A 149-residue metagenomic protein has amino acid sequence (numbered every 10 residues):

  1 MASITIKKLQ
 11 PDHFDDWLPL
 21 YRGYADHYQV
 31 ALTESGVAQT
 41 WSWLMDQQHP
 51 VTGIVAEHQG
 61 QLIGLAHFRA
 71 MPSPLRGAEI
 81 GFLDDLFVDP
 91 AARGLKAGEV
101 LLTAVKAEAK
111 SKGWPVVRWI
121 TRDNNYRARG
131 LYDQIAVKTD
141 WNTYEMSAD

Functional and structural regions predicted by a protein language model:
T5-P19: A short beta-loop-alpha structural element at the N-terminal edge of CoA-dependent acyl/N-acetyltransferase catalytic
L18-W43: Conserved GNAT-fold acetyl-CoA-binding loop/helix
M45-I54, F82: A short helix-loop-beta-strand connector motif used in the catalytic cores of GNAT acetyltransferases and, in some
V55, Q61-A70: Conserved beta-strand in the GNAT
M71-L83, R93, T139-D140: A conserved beta-turn-beta hairpin within the catalytic core of GNAT-like acetyltransferases that forms part
A92, K96-A104: Conserved acetyl-CoA pyrophosphate-binding loop and the N-cap/start of the following alpha-helix in GNAT-like
E99, D123-W141, M146: Conserved active-site alpha-helix within GNAT-family acetyltransferase domains
K110-I120: Conserved GNAT acetyl-CoA-binding A-motif
